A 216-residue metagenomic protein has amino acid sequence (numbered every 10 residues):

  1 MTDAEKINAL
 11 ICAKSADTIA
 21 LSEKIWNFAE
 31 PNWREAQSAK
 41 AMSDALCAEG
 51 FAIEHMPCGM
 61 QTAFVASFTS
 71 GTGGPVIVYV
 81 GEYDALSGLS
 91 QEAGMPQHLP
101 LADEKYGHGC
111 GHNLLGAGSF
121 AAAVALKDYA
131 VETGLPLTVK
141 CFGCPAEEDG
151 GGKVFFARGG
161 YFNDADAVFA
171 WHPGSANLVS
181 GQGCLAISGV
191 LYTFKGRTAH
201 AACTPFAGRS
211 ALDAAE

Functional and structural regions predicted by a protein language model:
M1, A48, L212, E216: Metal-dependent amide/peptide-bond hydrolase catalytic core, centered on the "pita-bread" metallohydrolase fold
D3-H108, N113, A117-F120, V124-L137: Acidic/His- and Gly-rich active-site-bordering loop/insert found across diverse amide/peptide-bond hydrolases
L86-G88, P96-G107, N113-L114, Y129-E216: Histidine/acidic-residue-rich, glycine-tolerant segments that coordinate divalent metal ions
